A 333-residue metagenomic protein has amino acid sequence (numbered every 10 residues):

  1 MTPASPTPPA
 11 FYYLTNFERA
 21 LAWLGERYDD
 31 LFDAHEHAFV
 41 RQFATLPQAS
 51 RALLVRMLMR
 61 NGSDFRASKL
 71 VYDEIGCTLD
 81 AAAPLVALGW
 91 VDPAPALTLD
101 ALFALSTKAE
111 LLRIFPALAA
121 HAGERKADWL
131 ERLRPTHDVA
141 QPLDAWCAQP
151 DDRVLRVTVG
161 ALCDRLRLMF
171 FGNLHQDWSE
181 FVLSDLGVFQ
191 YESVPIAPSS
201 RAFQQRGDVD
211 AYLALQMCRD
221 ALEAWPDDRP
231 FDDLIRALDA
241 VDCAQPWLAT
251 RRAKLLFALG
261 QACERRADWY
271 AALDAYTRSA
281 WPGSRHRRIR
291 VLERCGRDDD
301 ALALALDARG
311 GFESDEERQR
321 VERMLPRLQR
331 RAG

Functional and structural regions predicted by a protein language model:
T2-F39, A44-A52, R56-D268, L273 (+3 more regions): N-terminal alpha-helical interaction modules that lie
S68-K69, L304, E316: Residue-level detector of alpha-helical recognition elements and their boundaries
K254, A258, G283-R294, R320-R327: "A position-specific structural signal for the A-helix of alpha-solenoid helical repeats
L255, A271, R297-A303, R318-R320: Extended, non-transmembrane interaction/recognition domains
L273-Y276, R288-L292, L302, R309: Heptad-repeat coiled-coil alpha-helices
S284, E313-S314: Helix-capping and short linker residues that terminate individual alpha-solenoid repeat units
R294-L304, M324-G333: Alpha-helical linker/edge segments of TPR/alpha-solenoid repeat scaffolds and analogous pre-/post-domain helices
